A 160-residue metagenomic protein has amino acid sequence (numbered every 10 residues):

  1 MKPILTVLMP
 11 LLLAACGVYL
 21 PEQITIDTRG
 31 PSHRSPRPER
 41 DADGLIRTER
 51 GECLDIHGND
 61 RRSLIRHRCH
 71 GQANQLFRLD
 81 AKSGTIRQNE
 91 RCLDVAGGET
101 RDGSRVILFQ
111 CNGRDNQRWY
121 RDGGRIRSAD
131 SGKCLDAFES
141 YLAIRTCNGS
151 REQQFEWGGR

Functional and structural regions predicted by a protein language model:
K2-M9: Sec-dependent signal peptide recognition, specifically the positively charged N-region followed immediately by
A14-A15: C-terminal motif of bacterial Sec signal peptides marking the signal peptidase cleavage site
V18-D60, L76-T100, R118-Y141, W157-R160: Extracellular glycan-recognition/adhesion modules and their associated mucin-like linkers
R61-S63, N74, G103-R105, E152: A detector of repeated loop/turn-to-beta-strand junctions in beta-rich toroidal repeat architectures
S63-R68, S104-Q110, L142-T146: Aromatic-rich beta-strand patches that line glycan-recognition/binding surfaces of extracellular proteins
G71-A73, N112-D115, G149-R151: Short coil/turn segments at the loop-to-beta-strand junctions that recur within blades of beta-propeller repeat folds
Q75, L108, Q117, Q153-Q154: Glutamine-centric residue-chemistry signal
T146-R160: Short, low-complexity, Pro/Ser/Thr/Gly-rich segments in the mature regions of secreted, periplasmic
